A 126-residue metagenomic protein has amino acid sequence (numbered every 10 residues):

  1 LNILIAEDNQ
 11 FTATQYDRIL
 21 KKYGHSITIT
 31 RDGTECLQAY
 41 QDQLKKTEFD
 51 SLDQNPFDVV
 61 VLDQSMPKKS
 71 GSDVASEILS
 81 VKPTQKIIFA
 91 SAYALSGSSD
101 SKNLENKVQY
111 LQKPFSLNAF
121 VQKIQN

Functional and structural regions predicted by a protein language model:
E7: Conserved acidic carboxylate
Q10-E35, L117: Two-component/phosphorelay signaling modules centered on CheY-like receiver
I29-V59: Acidic, metal-coordinating helix/loop segments flanking the phosphotransfer/catalytic sites of two-component signaling
D32, S70-V74: Acidic catalytic/metal-coordinating carboxylates
D63: Active-site residues of response regulator receiver
P67: The feature encodes the CheY-like receiver
F115-I124: C-terminal output helix
